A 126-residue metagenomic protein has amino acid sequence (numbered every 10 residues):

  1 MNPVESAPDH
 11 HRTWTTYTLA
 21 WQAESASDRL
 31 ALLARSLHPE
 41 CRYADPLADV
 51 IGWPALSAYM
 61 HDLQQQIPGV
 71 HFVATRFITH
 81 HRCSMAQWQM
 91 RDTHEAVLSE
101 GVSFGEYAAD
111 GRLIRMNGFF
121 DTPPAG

Functional and structural regions predicted by a protein language model:
M1-P39: Short, low-complexity N-terminal intrinsically disordered segments enriched in polar/charged residues
M1-P8, A58-G126: A beta-strand edge to alpha-helix "cap/lid" segment located at domain peripheries
H11, D28-R82: A solvent-exposed, acidic/Ser-Thr-rich amphipathic alpha-helical stretch
L19-A23, P46, S103: Short, flexible active-site loop motifs that bind/organize anionic cofactors or intermediates
